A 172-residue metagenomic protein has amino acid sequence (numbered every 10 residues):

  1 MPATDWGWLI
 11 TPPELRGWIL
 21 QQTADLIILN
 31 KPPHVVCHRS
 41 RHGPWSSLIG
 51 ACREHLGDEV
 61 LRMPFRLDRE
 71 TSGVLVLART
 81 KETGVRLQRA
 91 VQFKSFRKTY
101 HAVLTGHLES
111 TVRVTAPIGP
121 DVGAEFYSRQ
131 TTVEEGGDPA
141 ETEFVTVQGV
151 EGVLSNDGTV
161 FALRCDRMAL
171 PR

Functional and structural regions predicted by a protein language model:
M1-E141, V145-E151, T159-D166: RNA pseudouridine synthases
A169-R172: Beta-rich strand-turn-strand
